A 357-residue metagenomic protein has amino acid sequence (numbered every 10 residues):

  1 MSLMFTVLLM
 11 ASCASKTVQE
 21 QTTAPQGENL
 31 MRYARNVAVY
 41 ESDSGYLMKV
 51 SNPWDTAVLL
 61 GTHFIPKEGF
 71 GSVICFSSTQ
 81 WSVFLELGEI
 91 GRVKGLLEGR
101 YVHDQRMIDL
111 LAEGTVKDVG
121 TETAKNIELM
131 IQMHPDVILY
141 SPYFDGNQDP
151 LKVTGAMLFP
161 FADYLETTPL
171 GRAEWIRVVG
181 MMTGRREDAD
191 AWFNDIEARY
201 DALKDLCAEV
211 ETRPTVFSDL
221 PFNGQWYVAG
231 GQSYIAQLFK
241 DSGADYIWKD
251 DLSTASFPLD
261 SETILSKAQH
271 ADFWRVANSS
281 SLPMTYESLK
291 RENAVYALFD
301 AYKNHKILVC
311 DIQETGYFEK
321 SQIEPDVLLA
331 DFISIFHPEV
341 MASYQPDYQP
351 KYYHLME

Functional and structural regions predicted by a protein language model:
M1-A11: Bacterial N-terminal signal peptides
C13-W81, D188-F217, K303, G316 (+2 more regions): Bacterial Sec-exported substrate-binding components of ABC uptake systems
M48-A57, P66-I131, V137-Y143: A short, structured surface patch at a secondary-structure boundary
G71, W81-L85, E128-Q132, D149 (+12 more regions): Solvent-exposed, polar/charged alpha-helical surfaces in well-ordered, non-transmembrane soluble domains, broadly
E89, T154-A156, S242, K303: Short, structured coil segments at secondary-structure junctions
T115, D136-Q225, K249-D250, S256 (+2 more regions): Extracytoplasmic substrate-binding proteins
D205-K290: Flexible, glycine-rich surface segments
A294-C310: Short glycine/proline-rich, acidic loop/turn segments that cap or connect secondary-structure elements
